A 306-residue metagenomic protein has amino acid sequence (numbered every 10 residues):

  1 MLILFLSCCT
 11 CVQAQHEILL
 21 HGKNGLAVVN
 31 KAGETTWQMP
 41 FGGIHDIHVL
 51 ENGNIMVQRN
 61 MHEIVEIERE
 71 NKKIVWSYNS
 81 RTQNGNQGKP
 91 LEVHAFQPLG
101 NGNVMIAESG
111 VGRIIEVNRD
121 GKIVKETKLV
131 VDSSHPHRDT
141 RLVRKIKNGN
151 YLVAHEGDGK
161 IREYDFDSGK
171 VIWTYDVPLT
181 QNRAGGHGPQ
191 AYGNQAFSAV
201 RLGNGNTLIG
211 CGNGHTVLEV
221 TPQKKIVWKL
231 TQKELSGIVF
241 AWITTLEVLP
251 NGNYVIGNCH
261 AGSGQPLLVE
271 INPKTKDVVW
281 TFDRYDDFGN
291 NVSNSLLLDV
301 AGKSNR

Functional and structural regions predicted by a protein language model:
M1-Q15: Bacterial Sec-dependent N-terminal signal peptides
Q15-R306: Histidine-/acidic-rich catalytic cores in large beta-rich domains
